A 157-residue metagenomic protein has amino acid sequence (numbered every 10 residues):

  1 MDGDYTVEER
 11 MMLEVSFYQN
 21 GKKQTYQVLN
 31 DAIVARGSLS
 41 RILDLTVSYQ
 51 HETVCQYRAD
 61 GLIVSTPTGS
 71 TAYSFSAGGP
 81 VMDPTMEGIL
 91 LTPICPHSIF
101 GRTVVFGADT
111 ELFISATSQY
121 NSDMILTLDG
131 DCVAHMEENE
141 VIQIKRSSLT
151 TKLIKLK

Functional and structural regions predicted by a protein language model:
M1-D60: Catalytic core of DAGKc-family lipid kinases
E9-L13, V28-N30, R41-L45, D60-L62 (+5 more regions): A generic structural signal for short beta-strands and their flanking turns/coil linkers
V15-F17, S38, T68-S70, C95 (+1 more regions): Glycine-rich beta-alpha junction loops
Y18, V34-A35, V47-Q50, S65 (+4 more regions): Short beta-strand-to-turn element immediately C-terminal to the catalytic PLP-Schiff-base lysine in fold type I
Y26-L29, I94-H97, D123-T127: Short Pro/Gly-enriched beta-strand edge/turn motifs at strand-loop
V34, Q50-T53, R102-K157: ATP/nucleoside-binding phosphotransfer catalytic cores, i.e., glycine-rich phosphate-binding loops
R41, S70-Y73, S98-I99, N121-S122 (+1 more regions): Short, acidic Gly/Pro/Ser/Thr-rich loop/turn segments
Q56-A59, V64-F100: Gly/Ser/Thr-rich active-site loops/lids in small-molecule metabolic enzymes that frequently grip phosphoryl groups
